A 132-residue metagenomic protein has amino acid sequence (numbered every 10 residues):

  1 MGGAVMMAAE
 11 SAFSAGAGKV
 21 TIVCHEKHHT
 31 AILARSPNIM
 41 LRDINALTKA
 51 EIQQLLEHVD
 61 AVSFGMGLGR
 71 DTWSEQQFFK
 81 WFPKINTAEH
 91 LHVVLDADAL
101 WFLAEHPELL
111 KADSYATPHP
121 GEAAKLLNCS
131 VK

Functional and structural regions predicted by a protein language model:
M1-L95, W101-Y115, P120-K132: Small-residue (G/A/S/T)-rich helix-start motifs and N-terminal tracts that mark the onset
